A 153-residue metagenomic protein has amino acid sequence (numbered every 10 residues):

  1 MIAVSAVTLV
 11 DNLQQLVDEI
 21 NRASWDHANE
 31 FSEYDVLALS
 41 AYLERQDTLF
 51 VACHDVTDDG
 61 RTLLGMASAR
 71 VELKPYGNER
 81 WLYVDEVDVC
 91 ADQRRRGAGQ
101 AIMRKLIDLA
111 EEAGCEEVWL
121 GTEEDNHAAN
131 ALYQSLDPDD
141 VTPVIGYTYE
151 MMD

Functional and structural regions predicted by a protein language model:
A3, V7-E79, D85, M103-R104 (+2 more regions): Acetyl-CoA-dependent GNAT
C53, M103, L120, P143-V144: Residue-level detector of family-conserved "landmark" positions at structurally sensitive sites
R70, C90, G121: Conserved residues at the C-terminal ends of beta-strands
L82-V87, Y147: Mobile, glycine- and charge-enriched loop segments and immediately flanking short secondary-structure elements within
V84, V118-T122: Conserved hydrophobic beta-strand within the GNAT/NAT acetyltransferase core sheet that lines the active-site cleft
C90-D92, R96, E124-D125: Active-site acidic-Proline motif in GNAT/NAT acetyltransferases
Q93, G97-K105: Conserved acetyl-CoA pyrophosphate-binding loop and the N-cap/start of the following alpha-helix in GNAT-like
Q100, E112, E116, E124-M151: Conserved active-site alpha-helix within GNAT-family acetyltransferase domains
